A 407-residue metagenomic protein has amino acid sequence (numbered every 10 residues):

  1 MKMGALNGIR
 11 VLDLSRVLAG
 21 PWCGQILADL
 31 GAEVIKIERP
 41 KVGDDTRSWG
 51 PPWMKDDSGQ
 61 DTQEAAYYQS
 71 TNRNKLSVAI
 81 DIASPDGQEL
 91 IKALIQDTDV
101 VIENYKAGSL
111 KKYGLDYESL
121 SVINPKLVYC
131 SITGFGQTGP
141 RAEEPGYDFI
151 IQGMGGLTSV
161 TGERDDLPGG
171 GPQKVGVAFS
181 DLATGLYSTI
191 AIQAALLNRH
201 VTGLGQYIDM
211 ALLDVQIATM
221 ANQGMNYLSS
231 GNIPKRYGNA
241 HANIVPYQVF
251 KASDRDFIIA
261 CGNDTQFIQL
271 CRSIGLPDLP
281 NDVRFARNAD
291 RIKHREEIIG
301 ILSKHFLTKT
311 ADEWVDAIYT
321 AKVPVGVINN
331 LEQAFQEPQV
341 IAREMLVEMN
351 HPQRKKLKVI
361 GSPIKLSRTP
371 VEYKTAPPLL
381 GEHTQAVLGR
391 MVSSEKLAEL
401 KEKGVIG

Functional and structural regions predicted by a protein language model:
M1-A191, A195-V201, L379, Q385-G407: N-terminal helix-loop segment corresponding to the beta1-alpha1 unit of nucleotide/adenylate-binding folds
M1-R10, K235, K251-A252, Q333-G407: Terminal low-complexity tails and localization/encapsulation signals of metabolic enzymes
V34-I37, Y319-Q333, S394-A398: Short, well-structured beta-strand/strand-turn elements
K41, F135-G136, L212-I217, D254 (+2 more regions): Glycine-rich beta-alpha junction loops
G59-Q60, Y68, Y237-A242, Y247-Q248 (+3 more regions): Short Gly/Pro-enriched turn/cap motifs at secondary-structure boundaries
Q137, L167-A178, H200-Q216, K235-A242 (+1 more regions): Conserved Rossmann-fold dehydrogenase catalytic segment
E163, G185-G205, A218-S229, C271-D278: Oxidoreductase and adenylate-handling cofactor-binding alpha/beta cores
V245-A321, V325, L397, K403: Aromatic-enriched alpha-helical interface/lid elements that frame and gate functional surfaces
